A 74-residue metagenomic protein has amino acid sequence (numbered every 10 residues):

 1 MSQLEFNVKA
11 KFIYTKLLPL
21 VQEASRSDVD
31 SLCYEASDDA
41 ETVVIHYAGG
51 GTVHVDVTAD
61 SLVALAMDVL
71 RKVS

Functional and structural regions predicted by a protein language model:
S2-E35, D56: N-terminal acidic leader/helix
D28-V73: Short, charge-rich amphipathic interface segments used for partner binding and complex assembly
